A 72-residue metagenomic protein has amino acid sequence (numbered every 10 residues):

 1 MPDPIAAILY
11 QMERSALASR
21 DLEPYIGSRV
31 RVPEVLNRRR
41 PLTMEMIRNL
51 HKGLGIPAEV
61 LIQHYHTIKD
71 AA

Functional and structural regions predicted by a protein language model:
M1-R20, P24-I26, V30-E34: Short basic alpha-helical hairpin corresponding to helix-turn-helix/winged-helix-like nucleic-acid-binding
V30-A72: Short, Lys/Arg-rich amphipathic alpha-helical interaction segments that bind nucleic acids or acidic protein surfaces
